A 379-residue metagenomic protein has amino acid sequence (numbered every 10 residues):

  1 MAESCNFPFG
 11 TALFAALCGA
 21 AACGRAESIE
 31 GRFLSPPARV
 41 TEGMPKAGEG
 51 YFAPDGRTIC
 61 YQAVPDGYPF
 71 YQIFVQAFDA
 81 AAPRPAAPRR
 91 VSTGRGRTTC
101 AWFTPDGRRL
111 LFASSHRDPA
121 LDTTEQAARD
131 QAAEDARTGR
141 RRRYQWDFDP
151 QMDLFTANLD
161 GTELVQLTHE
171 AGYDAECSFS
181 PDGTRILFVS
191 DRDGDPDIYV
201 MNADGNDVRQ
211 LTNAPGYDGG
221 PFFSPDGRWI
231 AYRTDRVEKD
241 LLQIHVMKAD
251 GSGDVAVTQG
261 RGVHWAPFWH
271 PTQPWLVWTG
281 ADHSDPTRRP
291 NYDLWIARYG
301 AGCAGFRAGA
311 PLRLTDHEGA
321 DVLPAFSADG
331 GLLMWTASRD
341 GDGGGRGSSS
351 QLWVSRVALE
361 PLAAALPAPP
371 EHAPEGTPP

Functional and structural regions predicted by a protein language model:
G10-A20: Bacterial N-terminal signal peptides
A26-P45, Q76-R97, L159-Y173, N202-Y217 (+3 more regions): Multi-bladed beta-propeller domains
G43-P45, Q62-F74, T93-T98, A113-D153 (+9 more regions): A flexible loop/linker signature enriched in serine peptidases of the S9 family
P54-D55, P105-D106, P181-D182, P225-D226 (+2 more regions): Residue-level detector of Asp-centered blade-edge/turn motifs that repeat once per structural unit in beta-propeller
I59, L110, I186-L187, G227-I230 (+2 more regions): Hydrophobic beta-strand positions that form the internal "hydrophobic ladder" of WD40/Gbeta-like beta-propeller blades
A325-H372, G376: Blade-level signature of beta-propeller repeat domains, shared across WD40, Kelch, NHL, RCC1 and BNR/Asp-box propellers
